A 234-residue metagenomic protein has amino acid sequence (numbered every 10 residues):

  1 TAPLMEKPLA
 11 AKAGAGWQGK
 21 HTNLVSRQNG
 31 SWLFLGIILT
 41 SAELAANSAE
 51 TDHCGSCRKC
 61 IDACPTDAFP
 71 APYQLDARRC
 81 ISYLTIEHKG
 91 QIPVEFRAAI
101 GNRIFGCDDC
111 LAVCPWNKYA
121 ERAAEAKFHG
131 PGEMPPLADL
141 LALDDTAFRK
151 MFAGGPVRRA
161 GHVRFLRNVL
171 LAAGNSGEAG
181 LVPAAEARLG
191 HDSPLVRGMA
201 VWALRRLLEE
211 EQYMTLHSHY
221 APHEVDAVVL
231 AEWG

Functional and structural regions predicted by a protein language model:
T1-G132: Catalytic cores of enzyme domains
H88-F105, L137-V157, M199, A203: Short Fe-S-cluster ligation motifs
P131-L181, A185: Alpha-helical adaptor scaffolds
A147-M151, G177-G190, L208-A221: Amphipathic alpha-helical scaffolding segments comprising HEAT/armadillo-like alpha-solenoid repeats
H162, D192-P194, V225-D226: Short inter-helical turns and helix N-cap capping residues of alpha-solenoid HEAT/ARM repeat scaffolds
L166-V169, A200-V201, W233: Conserved hydrophobic register position within alpha-solenoid helical repeats
A172-N175, A203-R206, E232: Core register positions within helices of long alpha-helical scaffolds
